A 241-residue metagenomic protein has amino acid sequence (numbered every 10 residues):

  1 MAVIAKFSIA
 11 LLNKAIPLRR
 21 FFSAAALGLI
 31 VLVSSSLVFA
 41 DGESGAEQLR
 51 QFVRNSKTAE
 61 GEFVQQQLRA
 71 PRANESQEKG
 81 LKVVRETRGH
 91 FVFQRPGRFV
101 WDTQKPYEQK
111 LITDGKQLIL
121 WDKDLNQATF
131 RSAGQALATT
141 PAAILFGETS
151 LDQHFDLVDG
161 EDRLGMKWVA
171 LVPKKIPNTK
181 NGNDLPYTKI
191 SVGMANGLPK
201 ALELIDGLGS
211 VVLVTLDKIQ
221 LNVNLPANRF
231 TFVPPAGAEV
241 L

Functional and structural regions predicted by a protein language model:
V3-A26: Bacterial N-terminal signal peptides that target proteins for export
A24-S34: Bacterial N-terminal signal peptides
S36-A40: Sec/Tat signal peptide C-region and signal peptidase I cleavage site
G42-E43, T129-R131, Q153-D156, G160-L241: Gly/Pro-enriched, hydrophobic low-complexity segments that function as extracytoplasmic propeptides/linkers
G42-T58: Short N-terminal segments immediately surrounding and downstream of signal-peptide cleavage
R54-G115: N-terminal mature ectodomain segment of secretory-pathway/periplasmic proteins
Q65-Q67, R95-G97, T103-Y107, G115-Q117 (+6 more regions): A mature extracytoplasmic/lumenal domain signature
L120-F146: Acidic/charged, solvent-exposed loop-and-adjacent secondary-structure segments enriched in E/D, K/R, S/T, and G/P
